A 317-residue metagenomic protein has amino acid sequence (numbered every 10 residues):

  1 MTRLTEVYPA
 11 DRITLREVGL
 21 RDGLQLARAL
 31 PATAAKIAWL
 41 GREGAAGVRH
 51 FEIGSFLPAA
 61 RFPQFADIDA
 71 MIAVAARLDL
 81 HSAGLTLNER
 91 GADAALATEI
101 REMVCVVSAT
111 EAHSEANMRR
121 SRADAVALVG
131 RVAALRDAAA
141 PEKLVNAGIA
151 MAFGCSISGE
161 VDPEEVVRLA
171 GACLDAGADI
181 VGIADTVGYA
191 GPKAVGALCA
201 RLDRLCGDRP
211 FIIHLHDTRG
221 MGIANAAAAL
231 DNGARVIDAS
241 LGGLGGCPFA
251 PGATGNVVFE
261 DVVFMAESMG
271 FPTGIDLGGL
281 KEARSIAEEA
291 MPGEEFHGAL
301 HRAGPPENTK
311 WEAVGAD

Functional and structural regions predicted by a protein language model:
M1-D317: Catalytic cores and adjacent flexible loops of soluble metabolic enzymes that perform enolate/carbanion chemistry on
